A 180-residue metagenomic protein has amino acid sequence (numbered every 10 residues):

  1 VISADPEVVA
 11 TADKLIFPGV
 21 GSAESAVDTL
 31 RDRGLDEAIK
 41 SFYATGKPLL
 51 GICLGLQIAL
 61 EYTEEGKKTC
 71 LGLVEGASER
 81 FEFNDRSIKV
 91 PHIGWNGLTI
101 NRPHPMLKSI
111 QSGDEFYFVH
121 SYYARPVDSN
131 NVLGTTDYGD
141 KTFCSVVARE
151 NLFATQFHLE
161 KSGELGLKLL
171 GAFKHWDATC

Functional and structural regions predicted by a protein language model:
V1-P6: A short beta-strand-loop structural module common to alpha/beta enzyme folds
A12: An anion/phosphate-binding loop that grips the pyrophosphate of nucleotide cofactors and donors
I16-P18, A154: Structural motif
G21-G94: Cysteine-nucleophile active-site neighborhood
Y62-D140: Pocket-forming structural segment of enzyme catalytic cores
G113, A148-L152: Beta-strand-turn-beta hairpins that frame and shape the catalytic cleft of phosphate-ester-processing enzymes
K141-A148: Short, surface-exposed beta-strand/loop micro-motifs that present aromatic residues
T155-C180: Acyltransferase
